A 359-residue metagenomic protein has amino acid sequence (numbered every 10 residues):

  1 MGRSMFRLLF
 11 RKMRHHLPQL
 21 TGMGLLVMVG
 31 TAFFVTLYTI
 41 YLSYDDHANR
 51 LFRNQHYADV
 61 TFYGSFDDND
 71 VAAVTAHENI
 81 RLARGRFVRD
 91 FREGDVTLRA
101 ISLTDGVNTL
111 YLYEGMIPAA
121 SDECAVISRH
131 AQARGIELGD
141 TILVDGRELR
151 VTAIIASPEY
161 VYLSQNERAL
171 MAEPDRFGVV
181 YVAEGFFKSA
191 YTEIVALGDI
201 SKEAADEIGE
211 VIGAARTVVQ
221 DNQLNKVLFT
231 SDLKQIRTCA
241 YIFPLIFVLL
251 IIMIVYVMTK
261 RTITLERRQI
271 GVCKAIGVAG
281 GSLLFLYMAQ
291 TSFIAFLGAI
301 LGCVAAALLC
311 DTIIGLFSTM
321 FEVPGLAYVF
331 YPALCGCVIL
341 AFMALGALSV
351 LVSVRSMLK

Functional and structural regions predicted by a protein language model:
M1-G2, Y328: Residue-level signature of the cytosolic catalytic core of signaling kinases
G2-I252, G315, M320: Membrane transport/envelope proteins' first extracytoplasmic loop
H16, M253-F293: Interfacial "coupling" helices/loops that link adjacent transmembrane helices in transporter permeases
L26, T264, C273-A275, G298 (+1 more regions): Helix-capping/transition residues at the boundaries of transmembrane alpha-helices and the short helical linkers
I40, D232, C239, V255 (+2 more regions): Juxtamembrane alpha-helical signal-transduction segment immediately C-terminal to a transmembrane helix
S189-I194, T238-I246, A275-F293, A333-K359: Hydrophobic alpha-helical transmembrane segments
L233, R237, P324-A333: Membrane-interface segments at the starts/ends of alpha-helical transmembrane spans
Y256-K260, R268, S292-P324, P332-L358: Small-residue-rich transmembrane alpha-helices
